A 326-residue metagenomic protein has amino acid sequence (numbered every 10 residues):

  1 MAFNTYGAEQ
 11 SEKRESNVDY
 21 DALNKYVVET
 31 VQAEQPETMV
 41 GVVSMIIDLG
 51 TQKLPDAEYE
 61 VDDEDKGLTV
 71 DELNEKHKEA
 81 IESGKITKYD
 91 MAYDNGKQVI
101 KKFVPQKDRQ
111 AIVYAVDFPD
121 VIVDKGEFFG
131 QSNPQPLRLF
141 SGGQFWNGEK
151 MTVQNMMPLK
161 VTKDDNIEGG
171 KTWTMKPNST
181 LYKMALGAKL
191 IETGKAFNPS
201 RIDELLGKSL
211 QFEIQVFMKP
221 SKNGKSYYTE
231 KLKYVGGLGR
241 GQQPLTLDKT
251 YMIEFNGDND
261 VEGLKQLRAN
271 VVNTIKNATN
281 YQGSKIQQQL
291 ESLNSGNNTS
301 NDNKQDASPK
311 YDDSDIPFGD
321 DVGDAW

Functional and structural regions predicted by a protein language model:
M1-W326: Short beta-rich binding modules
